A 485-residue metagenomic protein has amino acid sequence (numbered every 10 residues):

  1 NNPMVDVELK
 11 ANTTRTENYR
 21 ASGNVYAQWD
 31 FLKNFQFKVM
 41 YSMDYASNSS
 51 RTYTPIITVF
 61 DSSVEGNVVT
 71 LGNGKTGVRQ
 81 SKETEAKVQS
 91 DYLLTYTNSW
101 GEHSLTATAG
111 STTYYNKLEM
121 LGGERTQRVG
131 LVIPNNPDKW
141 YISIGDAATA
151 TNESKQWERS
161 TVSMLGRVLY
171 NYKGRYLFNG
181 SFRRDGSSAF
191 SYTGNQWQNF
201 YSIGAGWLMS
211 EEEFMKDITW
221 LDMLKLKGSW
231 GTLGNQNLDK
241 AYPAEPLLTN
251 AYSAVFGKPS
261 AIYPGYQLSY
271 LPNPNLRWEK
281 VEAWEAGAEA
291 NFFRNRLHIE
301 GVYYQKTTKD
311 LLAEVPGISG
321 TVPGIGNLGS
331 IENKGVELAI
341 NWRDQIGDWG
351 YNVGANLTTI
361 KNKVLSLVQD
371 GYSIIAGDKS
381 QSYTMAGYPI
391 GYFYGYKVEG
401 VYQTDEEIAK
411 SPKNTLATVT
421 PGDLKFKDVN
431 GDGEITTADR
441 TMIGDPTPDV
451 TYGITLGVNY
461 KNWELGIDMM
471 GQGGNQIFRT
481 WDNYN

Functional and structural regions predicted by a protein language model:
N1-T54, E65-Y388, G471: Extracellular/periplasmic, surface-exposed regions of secreted and cell-surface proteins
M40, G110, R167-L169, L226 (+2 more regions): Exposed, low-structure sequence patches enriched in small/polar residues
F60-S62, S187, T415-P421, Q472-N485: Extracytoplasmic gating/loop element in the C-terminal half of outer-membrane beta-barrel translocons and assembly
T219, K361-K363, G391, Q403 (+2 more regions): C-terminal beta-signal and adjacent terminal beta-strands/loops of Gram-negative outer-membrane beta-barrel proteins
L312-G317, L365, I435, R479 (+1 more regions): Conserved active-site-proximal loop/helix segments of enzymes involved in bacterial cell-wall and related
K379-G391, N414-L424: Glycine-centered loop/turn motifs
D432: Acidic carboxylate motifs that coordinate Ca2+ or other divalent cations, activating on Asp/Glu
A438, P448-N462: Conserved SET/PR-domain catalytic core that frames the SAM/AdoMet-binding pocket
